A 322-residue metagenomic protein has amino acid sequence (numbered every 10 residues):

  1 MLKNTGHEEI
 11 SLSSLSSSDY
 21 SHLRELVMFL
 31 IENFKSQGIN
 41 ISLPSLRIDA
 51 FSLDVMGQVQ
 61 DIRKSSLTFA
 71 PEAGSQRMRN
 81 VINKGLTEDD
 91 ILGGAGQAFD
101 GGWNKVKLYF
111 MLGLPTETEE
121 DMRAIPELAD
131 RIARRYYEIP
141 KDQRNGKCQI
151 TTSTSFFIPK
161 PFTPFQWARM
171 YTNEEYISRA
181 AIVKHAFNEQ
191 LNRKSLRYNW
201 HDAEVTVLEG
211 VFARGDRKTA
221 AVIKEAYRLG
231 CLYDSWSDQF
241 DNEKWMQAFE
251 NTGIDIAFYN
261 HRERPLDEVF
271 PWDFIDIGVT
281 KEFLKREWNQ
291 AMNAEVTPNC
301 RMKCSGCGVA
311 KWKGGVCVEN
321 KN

Functional and structural regions predicted by a protein language model:
M1-T151, S155, P159: Conserved SAM/AdoMet-binding glycine-rich loop
S21, F51-V55, R77-I82, L112-E120 (+3 more regions): Flexible glycine/acidic-rich beta-alpha junction loops that bind and position SAM and/or redox cofactors in anaerobic
E88, I177, G278, E282: Electropositive phosphate-/nucleotide-binding environments in soluble metabolic enzymes
A95, K184, I223: Short glycine-/small-residue-rich flexible loop motifs, especially phosphate/cofactor-binding loops
I177-N188: Two-metal-ion acidic nuclease core segments, chiefly of the RNase H-like superfamily
E189-N322: Radical SAM enzyme core and accessory elements
